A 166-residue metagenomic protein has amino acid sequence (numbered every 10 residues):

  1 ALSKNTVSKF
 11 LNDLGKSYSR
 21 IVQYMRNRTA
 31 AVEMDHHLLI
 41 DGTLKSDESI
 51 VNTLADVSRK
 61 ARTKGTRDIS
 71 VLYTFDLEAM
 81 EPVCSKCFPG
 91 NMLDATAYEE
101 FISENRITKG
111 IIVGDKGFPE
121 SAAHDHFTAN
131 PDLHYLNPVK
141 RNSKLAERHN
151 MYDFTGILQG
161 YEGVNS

Functional and structural regions predicted by a protein language model:
A1-S166: Conserved, well-structured functional cores that handle cations and Mg-NTP chemistry
